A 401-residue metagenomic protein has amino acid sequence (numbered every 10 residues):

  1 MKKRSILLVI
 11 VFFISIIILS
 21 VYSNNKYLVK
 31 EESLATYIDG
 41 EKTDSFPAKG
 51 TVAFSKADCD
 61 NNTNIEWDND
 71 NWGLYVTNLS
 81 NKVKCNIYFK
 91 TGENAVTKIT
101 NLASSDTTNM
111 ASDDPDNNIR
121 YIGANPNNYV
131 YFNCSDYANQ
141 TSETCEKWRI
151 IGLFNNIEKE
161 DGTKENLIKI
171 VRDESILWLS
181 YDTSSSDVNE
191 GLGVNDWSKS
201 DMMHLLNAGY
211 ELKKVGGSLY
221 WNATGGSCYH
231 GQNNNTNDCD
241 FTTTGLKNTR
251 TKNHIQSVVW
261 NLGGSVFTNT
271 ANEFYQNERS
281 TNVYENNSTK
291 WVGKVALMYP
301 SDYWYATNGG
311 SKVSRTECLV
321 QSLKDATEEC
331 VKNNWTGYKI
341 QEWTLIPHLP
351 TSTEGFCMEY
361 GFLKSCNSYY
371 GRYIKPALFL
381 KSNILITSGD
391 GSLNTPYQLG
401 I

Functional and structural regions predicted by a protein language model:
K2-I401: Long, domain-scale functional regions
